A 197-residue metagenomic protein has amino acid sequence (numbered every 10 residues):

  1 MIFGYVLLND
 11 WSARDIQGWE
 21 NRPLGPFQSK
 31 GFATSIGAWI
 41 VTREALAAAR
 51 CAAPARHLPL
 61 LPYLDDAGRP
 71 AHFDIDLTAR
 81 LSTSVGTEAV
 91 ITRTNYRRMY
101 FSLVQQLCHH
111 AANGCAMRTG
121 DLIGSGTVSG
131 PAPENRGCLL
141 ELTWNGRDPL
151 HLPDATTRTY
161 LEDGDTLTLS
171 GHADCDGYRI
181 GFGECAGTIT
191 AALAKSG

Functional and structural regions predicted by a protein language model:
M1-R118, S129-G197: Catalytic-core "active-site belt" of small-molecule-metabolizing enzymes, emphasizing His/Asp/Glu-rich regions
G120-I123: Hydrophobic, well-ordered secondary-structure elements that form the walls of internal hydrophobic environments
